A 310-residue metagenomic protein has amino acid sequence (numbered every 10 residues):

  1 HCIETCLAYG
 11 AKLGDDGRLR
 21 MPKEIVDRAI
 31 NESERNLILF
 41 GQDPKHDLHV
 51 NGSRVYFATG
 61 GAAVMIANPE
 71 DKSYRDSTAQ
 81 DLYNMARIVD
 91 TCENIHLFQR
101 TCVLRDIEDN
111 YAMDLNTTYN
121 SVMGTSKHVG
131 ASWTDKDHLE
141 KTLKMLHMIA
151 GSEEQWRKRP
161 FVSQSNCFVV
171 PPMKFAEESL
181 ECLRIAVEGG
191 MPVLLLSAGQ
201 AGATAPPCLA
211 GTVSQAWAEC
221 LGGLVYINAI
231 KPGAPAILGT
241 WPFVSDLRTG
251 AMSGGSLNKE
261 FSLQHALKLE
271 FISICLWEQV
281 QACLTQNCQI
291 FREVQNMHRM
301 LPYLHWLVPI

Functional and structural regions predicted by a protein language model:
H1-Q80: Acidic/polar, glycine-rich intrinsically disordered N-terminal extensions of enzymes
S77-I310: Helix-rich catalytic cores of soluble enzyme domains
